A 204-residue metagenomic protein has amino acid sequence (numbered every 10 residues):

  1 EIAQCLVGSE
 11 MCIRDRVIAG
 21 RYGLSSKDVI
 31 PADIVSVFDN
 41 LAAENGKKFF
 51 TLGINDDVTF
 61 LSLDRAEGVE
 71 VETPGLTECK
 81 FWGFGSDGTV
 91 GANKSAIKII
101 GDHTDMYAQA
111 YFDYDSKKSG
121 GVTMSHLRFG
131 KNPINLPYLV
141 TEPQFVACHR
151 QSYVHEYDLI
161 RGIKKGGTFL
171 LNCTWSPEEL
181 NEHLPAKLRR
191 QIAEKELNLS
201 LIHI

Functional and structural regions predicted by a protein language model:
I2-C12, I204: Short, small-residue-biased leader/transition segments that mark boundaries at the very start of proteins
V7, A19-N40, H183-I202: Short alpha-helices
G8, E142-P143, K165: Alpha-helix C-terminal capping/helix-to-coil transition sites in glycosyltransferase folds
S25-E78: Flexible inter-domain linker/hinge segments
T77-E142, V146: Anionic-ligand anchoring segments at beta-strand to alpha-helix junctions in alpha/beta enzyme folds, i.e., glycine
D87, Q151-Y153, T174-S176: Short glycine-rich anion-binding loops that position phosphate/pyrophosphate groups of nucleotides and phosphorylated
L159-K165, I192-K195: Short, conserved loop/helix-junction motifs that constitute active-site signature segments in enzyme catalytic cores
G162-K187: ADP-ribose/adenylate-binding Rossmann-like module
